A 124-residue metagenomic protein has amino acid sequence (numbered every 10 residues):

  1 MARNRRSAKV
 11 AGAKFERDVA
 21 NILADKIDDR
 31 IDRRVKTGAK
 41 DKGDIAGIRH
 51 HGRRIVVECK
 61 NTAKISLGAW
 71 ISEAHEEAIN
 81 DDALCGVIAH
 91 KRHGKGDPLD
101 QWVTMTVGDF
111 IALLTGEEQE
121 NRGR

Functional and structural regions predicted by a protein language model:
M1-R124: Catalytic phosphate/metal-binding cores of nucleic-acid and nucleotide-processing enzymes, i.e., regions that mediate
